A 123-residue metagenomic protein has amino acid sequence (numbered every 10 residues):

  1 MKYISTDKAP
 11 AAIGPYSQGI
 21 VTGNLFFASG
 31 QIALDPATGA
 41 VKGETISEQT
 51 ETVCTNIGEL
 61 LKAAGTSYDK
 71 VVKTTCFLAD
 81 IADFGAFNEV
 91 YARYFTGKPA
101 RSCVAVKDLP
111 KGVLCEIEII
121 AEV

Functional and structural regions predicted by a protein language model:
M1-V123: Short, polar/acidic, helix-capping and beta-turn segments at strand->helix junctions that line the mouths
